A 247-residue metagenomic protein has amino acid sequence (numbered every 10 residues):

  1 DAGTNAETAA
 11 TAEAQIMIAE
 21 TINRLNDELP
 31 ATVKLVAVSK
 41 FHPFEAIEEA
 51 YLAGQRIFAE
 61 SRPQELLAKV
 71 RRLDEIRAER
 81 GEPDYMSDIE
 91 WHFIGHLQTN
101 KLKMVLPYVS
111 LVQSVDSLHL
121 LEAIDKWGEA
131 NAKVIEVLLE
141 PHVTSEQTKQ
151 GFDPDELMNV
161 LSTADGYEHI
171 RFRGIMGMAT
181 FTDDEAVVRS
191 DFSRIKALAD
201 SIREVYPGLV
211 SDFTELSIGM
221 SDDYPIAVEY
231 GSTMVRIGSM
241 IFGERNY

Functional and structural regions predicted by a protein language model:
T11-A197, I202-D222, Y230, F242: Conserved alpha/beta-domain cores
T233-M234: Divalent-metal-activated hydrolytic enzyme cores
R245-N246: Short, charged, intrinsically disordered terminal tails
